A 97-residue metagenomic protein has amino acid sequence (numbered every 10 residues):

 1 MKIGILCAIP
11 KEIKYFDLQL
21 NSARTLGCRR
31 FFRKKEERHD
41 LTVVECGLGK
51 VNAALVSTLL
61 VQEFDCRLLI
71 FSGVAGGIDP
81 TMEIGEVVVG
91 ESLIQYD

Functional and structural regions predicted by a protein language model:
M1-D97: Metabolite-binding pocket within alpha/beta catalytic cores that recognizes anionic/polar moieties
